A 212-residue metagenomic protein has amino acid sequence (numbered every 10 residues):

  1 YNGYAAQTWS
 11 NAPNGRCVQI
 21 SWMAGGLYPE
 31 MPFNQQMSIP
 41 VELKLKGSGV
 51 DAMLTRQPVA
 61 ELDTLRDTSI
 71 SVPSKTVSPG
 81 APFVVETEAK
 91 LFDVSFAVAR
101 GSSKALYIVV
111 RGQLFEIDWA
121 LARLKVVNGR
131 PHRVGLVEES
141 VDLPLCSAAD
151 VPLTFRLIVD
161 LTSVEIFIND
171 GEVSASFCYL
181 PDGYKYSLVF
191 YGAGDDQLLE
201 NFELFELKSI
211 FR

Functional and structural regions predicted by a protein language model:
Y1-R212: Beta-rich accessory regions
